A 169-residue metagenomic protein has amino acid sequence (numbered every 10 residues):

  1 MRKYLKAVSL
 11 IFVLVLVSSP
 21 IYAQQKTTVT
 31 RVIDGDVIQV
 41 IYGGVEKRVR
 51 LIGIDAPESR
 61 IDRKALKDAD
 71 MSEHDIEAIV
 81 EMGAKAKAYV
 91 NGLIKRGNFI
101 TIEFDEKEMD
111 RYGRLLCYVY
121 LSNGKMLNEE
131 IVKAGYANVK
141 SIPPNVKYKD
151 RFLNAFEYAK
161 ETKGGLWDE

Functional and structural regions predicted by a protein language model:
R2-F12, V17-E169: Small beta-barrel nucleic-acid-binding modules, primarily SNase/OB-fold domains and secondarily Tudor-like barrels
